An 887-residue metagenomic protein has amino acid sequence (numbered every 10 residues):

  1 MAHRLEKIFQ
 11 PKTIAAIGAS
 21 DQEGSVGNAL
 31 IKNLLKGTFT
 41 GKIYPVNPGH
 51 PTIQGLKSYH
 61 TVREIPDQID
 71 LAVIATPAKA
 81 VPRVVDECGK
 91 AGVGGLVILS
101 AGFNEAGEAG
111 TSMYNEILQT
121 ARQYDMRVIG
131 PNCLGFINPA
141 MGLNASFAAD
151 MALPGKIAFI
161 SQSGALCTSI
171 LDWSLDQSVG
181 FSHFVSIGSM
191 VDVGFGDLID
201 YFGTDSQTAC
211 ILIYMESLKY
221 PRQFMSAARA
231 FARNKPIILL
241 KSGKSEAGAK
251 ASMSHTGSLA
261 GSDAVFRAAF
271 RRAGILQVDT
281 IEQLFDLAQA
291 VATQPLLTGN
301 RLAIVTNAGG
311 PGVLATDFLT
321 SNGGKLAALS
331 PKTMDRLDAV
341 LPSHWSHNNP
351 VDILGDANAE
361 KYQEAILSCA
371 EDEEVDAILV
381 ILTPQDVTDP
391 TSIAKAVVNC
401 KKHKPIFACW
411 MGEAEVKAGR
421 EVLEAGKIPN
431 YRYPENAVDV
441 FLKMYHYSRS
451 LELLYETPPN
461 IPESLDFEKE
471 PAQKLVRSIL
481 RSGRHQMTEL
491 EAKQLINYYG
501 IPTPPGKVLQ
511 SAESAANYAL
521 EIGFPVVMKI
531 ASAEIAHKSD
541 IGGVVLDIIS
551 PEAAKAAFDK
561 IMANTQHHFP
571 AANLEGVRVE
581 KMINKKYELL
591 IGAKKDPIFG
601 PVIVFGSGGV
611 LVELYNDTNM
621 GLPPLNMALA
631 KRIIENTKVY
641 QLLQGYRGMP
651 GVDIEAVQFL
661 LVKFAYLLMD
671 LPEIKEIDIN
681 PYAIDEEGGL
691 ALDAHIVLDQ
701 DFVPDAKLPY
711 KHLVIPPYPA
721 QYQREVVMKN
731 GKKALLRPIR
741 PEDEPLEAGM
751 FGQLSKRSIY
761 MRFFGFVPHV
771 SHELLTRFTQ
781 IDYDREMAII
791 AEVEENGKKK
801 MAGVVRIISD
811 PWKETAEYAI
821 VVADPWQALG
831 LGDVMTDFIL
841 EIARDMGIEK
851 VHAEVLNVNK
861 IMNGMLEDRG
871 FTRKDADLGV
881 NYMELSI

Functional and structural regions predicted by a protein language model:
M1-D693: Catalytic-core regions of core metabolic enzymes, especially those transforming organic acids/acyl-group intermediates
V579, I679-P681, A694-I696, Y818 (+2 more regions): A structural signal for short, well-ordered beta-strand segments
Q700-I887: Long, contiguous binding/interaction regions
